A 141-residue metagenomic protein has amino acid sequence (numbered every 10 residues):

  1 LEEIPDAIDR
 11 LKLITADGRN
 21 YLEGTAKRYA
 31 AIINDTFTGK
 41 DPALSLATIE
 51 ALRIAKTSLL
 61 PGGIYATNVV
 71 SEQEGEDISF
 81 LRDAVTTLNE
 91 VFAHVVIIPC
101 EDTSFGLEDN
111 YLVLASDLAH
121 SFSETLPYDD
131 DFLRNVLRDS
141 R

Functional and structural regions predicted by a protein language model:
L1-A66, E74-L81, N89-V91, G106: The AdoMet/dcAdoMet-binding core of the Class I SAM-like
D83-T87, Y111: Alpha-helical scaffold elements adjacent to nucleotide-binding pockets in ATP/GTP-utilizing enzyme cores
H94-R141: Soluble small-group transferase modules, centered on the S-adenosyl donor enzyme superfamily
